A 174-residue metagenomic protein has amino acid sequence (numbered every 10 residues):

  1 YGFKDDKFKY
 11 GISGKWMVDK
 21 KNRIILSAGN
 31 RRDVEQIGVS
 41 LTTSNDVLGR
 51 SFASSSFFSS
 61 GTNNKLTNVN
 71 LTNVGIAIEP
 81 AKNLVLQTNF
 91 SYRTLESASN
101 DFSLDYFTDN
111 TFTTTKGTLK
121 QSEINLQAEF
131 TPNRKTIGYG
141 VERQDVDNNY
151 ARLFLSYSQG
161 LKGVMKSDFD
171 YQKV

Functional and structural regions predicted by a protein language model:
Y1, I12, W16, L26-V34 (+6 more regions): Transmembrane beta-barrel strands of outer-membrane/channel proteins
D6-Y10, L66-T72, T118-I124, D170-V174: Residues that define the transmembrane beta-barrel architecture of outer-membrane proteins
K7-Y10, G38-S44, A98-D105, Y139-R143 (+1 more regions): Outer-membrane beta-barrel translocator domains and adjoining extracellular loop/strand segments of Gram-negative
K15-I78, A98-K116: Outer-membrane beta-barrel translocator/channel fold
K20-I24, K82-L86, E96, N133-G138 (+1 more regions): Repeated loop/turn-to-beta-strand initiation elements of outer-membrane beta-barrel proteins
K21, I25-S27, S167-V174: Extended low-complexity acidic/polar segments
T72-Y92: Extended catalytic-interface subdomain
D109-D145: Outer-membrane beta-barrel transmembrane domain signature of Gram-negative proteins, especially the mid-to-C-terminal
